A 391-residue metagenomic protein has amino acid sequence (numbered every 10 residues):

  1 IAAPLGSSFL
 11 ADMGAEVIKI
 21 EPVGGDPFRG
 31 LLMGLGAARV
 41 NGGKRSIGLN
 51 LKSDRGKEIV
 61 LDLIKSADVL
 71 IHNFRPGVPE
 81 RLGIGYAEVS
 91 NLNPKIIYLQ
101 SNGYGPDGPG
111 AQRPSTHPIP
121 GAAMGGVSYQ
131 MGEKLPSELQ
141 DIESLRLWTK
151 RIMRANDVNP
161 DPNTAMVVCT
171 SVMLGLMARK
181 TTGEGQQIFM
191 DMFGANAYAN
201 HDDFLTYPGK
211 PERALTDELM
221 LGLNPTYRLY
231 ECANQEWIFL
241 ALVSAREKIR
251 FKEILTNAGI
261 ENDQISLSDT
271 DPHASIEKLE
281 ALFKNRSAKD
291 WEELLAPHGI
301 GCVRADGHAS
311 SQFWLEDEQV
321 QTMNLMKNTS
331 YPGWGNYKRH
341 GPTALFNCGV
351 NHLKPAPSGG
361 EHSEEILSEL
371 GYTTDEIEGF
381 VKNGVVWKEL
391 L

Functional and structural regions predicted by a protein language model:
I1-T181, L215, S358, E364-L391: N-terminal helix-loop segment corresponding to the beta1-alpha1 unit of nucleotide/adenylate-binding folds
G24, G103-G105, M192-Y198, N234-E236 (+2 more regions): Glycine-rich beta-alpha junction loops
S46-G48, P120, L229, E236-L242 (+1 more regions): Short hydrophobic-aromatic micro-motifs
D68, C302-A305: Conserved hydrophobic ligand-interaction patch in extracellular adhesion modules
I142-E143, L229-A233, H308-L391: Terminal low-complexity tails and localization/encapsulation signals of metabolic enzymes
I152-N163, G183-Q187, T216-E218, P225-Y227 (+2 more regions): A short glycine-threonine-serine/GTX helix/turn-capping micro-motif
D161-N163, C169-T170, G175-D217, W291: Substrate-binding/catalytic subdomain of NAD(P)-dependent oxidoreductase enzymes
T226-H298, C302: Aromatic-enriched alpha-helical interface/lid elements that frame and gate functional surfaces
